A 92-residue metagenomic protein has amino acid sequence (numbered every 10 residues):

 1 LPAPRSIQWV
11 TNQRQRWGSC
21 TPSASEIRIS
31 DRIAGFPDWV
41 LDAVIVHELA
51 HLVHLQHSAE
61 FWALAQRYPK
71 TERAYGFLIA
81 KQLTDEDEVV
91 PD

Functional and structural regions predicted by a protein language model:
L1-A43, L52-D92: Active-site-proximal or metal-binding-adjacent scaffold patches in catalytic folds
E48: Walker B catalytic acidic pair
